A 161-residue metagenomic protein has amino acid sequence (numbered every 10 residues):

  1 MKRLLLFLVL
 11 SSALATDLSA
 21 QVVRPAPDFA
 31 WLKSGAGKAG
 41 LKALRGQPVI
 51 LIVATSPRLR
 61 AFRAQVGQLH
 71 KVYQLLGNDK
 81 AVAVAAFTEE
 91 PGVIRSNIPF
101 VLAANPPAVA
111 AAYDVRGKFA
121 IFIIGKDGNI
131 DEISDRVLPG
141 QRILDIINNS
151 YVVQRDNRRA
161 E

Functional and structural regions predicted by a protein language model:
K2-L4, A13-E161: Non-catalytic interaction/Regulatory regions outside core domains
L8: NTP-dependent nucleotidyl-transfer catalytic core
